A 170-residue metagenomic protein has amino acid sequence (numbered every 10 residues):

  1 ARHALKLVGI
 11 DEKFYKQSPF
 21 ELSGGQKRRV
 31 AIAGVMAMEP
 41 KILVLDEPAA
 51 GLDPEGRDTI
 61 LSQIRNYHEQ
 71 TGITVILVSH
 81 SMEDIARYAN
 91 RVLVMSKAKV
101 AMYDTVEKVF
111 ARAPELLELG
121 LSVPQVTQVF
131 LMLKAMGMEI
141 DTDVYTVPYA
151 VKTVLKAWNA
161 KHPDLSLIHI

Functional and structural regions predicted by a protein language model:
A1-K13: Conserved ABC ATPase "signature" region
S18-L22, Q26: Conserved ABC ATPase signature
E39: Conserved catalytic motifs of ABC-family nucleotide-binding domains
L43-D46: Catalytic Walker B motif of ABC-type/P-loop ATPase nucleotide-binding domains
S79-H80: H-loop/switch region of ABC-family ATPase nucleotide-binding domains
I85-R87: A short, surface-exposed alpha-helical micro-motif characterized by mixed small hydrophobic and charged/polar residues
